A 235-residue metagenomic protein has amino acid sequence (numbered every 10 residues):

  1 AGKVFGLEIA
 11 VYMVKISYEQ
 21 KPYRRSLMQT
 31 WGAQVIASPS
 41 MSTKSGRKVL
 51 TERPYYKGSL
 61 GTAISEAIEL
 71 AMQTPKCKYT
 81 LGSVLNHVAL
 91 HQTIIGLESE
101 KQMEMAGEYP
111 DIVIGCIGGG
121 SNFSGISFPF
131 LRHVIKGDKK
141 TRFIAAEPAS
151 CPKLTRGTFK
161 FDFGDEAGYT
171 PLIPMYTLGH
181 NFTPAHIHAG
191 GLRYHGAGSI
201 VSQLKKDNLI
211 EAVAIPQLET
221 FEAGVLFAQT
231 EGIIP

Functional and structural regions predicted by a protein language model:
A1, S17-Y18, V88, I117-F123 (+1 more regions): Gly/Ser/Thr-rich loops at beta-strand to alpha-helix junctions that form or flank small-molecule/cofactor-binding
A1-F5, F123-H133: Short Gly/Thr/Asp-enriched flexible loops that form oxyanion-binding sites at enzyme active sites
A1-K57, K153-F163: Active-site-proximal loop->helix
G2, M28, S99, V113-G115 (+4 more regions): Buried hydrophobic positions in well-ordered alpha/beta secondary-structure cores of metabolic enzymes
F5-V14, H133-A145: Phosphate-handling active-site elements
Y12-V14, S38, G82, G115-I117 (+2 more regions): Generic beta-strand/beta-sheet core signal
T43, K48-H87, I95, G107 (+2 more regions): Active-site/ligand-binding loops adjacent to catalytic centers
K101-E108: Phosphate/pyrophosphate-binding loops at sites that engage ATP/ADP/AMP, CoA/4′-phosphopantetheine, polyphosphate
